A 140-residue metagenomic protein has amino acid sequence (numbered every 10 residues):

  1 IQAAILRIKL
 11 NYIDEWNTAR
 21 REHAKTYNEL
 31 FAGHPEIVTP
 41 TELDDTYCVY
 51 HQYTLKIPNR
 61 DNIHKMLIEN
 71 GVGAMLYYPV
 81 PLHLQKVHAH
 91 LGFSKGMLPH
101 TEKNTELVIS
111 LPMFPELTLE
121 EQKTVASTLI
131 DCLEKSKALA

Functional and structural regions predicted by a protein language model:
I1-A140: PLP-dependent aminotransferase class I/II
